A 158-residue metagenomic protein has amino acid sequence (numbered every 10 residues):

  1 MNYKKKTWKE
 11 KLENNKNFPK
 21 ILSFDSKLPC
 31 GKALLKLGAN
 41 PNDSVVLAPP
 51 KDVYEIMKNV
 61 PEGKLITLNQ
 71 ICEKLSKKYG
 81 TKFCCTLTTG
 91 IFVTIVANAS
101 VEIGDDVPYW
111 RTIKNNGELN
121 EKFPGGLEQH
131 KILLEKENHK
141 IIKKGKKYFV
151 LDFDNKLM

Functional and structural regions predicted by a protein language model:
N2-M158: Nucleic acid-binding interface residues in structured DNA/RNA-binding domains, emphasizing the DNA-engaging scaffolds
